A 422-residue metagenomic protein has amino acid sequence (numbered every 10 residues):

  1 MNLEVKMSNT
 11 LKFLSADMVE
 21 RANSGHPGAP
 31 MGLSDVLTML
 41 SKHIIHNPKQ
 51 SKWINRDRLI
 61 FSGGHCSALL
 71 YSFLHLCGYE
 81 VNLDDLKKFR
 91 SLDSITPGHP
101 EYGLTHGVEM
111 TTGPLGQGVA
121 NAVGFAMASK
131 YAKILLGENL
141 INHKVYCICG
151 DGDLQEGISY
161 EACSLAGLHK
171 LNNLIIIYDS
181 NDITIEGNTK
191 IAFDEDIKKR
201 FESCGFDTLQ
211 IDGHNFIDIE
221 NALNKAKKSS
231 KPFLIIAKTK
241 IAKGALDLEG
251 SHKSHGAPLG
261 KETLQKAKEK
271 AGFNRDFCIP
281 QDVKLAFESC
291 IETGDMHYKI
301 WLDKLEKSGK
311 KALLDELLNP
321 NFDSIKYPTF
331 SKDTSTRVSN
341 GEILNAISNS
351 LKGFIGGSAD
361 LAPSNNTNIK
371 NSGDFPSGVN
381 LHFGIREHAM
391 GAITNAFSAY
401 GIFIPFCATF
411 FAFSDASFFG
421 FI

Functional and structural regions predicted by a protein language model:
M1-L33, L37, I148-C149, D153-L154 (+4 more regions): Conserved acidic/glycine
K6, T10-F13, A120-A122, A126 (+6 more regions): A broad detector of short, well-ordered amphipathic alpha-helices that serve as recognition/interaction surfaces
M18, G32-L168, A359, N366-I369 (+2 more regions): Cofactor-binding active-site loop characterized by glycine-rich and histidine/acidic residues
H43-K52, E80-N82, Y131-I141, A166-L174 (+6 more regions): Secondary-structure transition/capping motifs at alpha-helix termini and the adjoining loop/turn into the next element
I60, I355-G357, F406: Structural detector of well-ordered beta-strand residues that form the stable sheet scaffold of enzyme domains
I60-S62, K170-D182: Short internal beta-strands
H65, S180, D360-A362, T409-A412: Residue-level signal for short, function-critical loop segments
V145, G150, L154, I158-A162 (+5 more regions): Extended, hydrophobic alpha-helical segments in both membrane/secreted and soluble proteins
